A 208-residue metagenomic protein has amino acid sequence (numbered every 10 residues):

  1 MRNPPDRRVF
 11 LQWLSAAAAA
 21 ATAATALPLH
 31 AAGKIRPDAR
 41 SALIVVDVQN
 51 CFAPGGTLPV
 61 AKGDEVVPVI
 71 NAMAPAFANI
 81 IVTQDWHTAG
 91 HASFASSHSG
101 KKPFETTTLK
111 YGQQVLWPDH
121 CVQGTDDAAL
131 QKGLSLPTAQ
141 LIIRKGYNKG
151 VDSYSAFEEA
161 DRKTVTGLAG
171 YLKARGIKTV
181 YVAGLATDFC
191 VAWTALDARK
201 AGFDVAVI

Functional and structural regions predicted by a protein language model:
M1-A18: N-terminal secretory signal peptides and thylakoid transit peptides that target proteins across membranes
N3, T25-V45, N50: C-terminal segment of N-terminal export signals and the immediately downstream linker at the start of the mature
A42-L43, I81, A206: Hydrophobic "anchor" residues on beta-strands that sit immediately upstream of conserved functional sites
V48, D85-W86, L185-T187: Active-site metal-binding loops of divalent metal-dependent hydrolases
A53-K62: Acidic/histidine-rich helix-loop elements that form or flank divalent-metal/phosphate-binding sites at the catalytic
P68-T179: Active-site alpha/beta core segments
Y181-G184, D204-I208: A short glycine-rich beta-strand->turn/loop micro-motif centered on a GG-aromatic cluster
A192-R199: Histidine-anchored nucleotide/phosphate-binding helix
